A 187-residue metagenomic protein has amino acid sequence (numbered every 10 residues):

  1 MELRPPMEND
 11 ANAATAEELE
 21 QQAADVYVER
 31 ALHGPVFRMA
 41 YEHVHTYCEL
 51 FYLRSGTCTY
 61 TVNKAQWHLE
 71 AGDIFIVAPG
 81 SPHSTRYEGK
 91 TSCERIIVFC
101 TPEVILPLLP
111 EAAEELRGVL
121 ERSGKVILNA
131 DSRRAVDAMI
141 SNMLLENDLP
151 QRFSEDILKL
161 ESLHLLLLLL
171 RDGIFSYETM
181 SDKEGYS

Functional and structural regions predicted by a protein language model:
M1-I74, E114: Generic protein-terminus/edge-of-domain signal
E2-A31, R86-D148, L166-S176: A hydrophobic/aromatic-rich effector-binding and dimerization subdomain of bacterial HTH-type transcriptional regulators
E49, I127, I157: Amphipathic alpha-helical recognition patches that constitute DNA-binding helices
T57-T59, Q66, P82, V104 (+1 more regions): Structural motif
T59-T61, V77, H83-K90: Short beta-strand His + acidic residue motifs that chelate non-heme Fe in jelly-roll/DSBH and cupin folds
V77-A78, C100: A conserved hydrophobic position in a structured secondary element of the catalytic/binding core that shapes
N147-L163, K183-E184: All-alpha amphipathic helical-bundle segments outside canonical DNA-binding/catalytic cores that form hydrophobic
T179-S187: Short, intrinsically disordered, charge-balanced linker/junction segments flanking boundaries in proteins
